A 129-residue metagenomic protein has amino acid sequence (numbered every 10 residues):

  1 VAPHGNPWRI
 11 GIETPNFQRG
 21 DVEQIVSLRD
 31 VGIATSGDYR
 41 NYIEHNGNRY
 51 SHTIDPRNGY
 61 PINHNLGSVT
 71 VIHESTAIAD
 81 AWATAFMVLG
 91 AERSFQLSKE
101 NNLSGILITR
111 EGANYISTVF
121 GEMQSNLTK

Functional and structural regions predicted by a protein language model:
V1-K129: Mature catalytic core of soluble alpha/beta enzymes
